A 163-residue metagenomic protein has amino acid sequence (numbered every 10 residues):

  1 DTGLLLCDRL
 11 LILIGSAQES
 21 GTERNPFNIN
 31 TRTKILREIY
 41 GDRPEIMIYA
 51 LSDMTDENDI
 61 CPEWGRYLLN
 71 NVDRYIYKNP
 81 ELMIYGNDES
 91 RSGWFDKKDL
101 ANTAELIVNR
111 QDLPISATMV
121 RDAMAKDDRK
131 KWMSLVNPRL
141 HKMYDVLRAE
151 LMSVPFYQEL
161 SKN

Functional and structural regions predicted by a protein language model:
D1-N163: Nucleotidyltransferase catalytic core that binds NTPs
